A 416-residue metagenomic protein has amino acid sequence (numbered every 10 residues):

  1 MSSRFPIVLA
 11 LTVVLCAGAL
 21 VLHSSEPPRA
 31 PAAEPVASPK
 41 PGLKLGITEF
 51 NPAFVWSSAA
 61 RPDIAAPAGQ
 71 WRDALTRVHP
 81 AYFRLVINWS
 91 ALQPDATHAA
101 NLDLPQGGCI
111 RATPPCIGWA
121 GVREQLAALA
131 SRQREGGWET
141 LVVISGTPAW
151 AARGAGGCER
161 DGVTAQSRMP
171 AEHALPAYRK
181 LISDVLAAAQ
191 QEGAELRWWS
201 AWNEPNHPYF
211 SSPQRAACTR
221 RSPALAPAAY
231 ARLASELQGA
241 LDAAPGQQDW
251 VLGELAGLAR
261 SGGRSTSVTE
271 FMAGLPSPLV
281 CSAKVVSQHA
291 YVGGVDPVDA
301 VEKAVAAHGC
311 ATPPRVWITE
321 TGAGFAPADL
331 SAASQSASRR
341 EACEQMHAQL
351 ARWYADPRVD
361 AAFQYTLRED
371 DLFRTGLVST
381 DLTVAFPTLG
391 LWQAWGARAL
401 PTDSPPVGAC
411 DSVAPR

Functional and structural regions predicted by a protein language model:
S3-H23: Secretory targeting and sorting signals
P31-N88: Boundary/entry segment of secreted carbohydrate-active catalytic domains
K44-E49, A81-A91, E139-I144, R197-A201 (+4 more regions): Structural recognition of the beta-strand scaffold that forms the well-ordered cores of secreted hydrolase catalytic
F50-P67, S90-P94, P115-V122, A149-A151 (+5 more regions): Acidic-and-aromatic substrate-binding clefts and catalytic sites of carbohydrate-active enzymes
S58-L75, Y178-A188, R264-S277, C343-R352: Short, acidic/polar
V78-R260: Substrate-binding cleft and catalytic face of glycoside hydrolase catalytic domains, especially the flexible beta-alpha
D103, F210, A216-S222, A328 (+2 more regions): Aromatic-rich peripheral "rim/lid" segments of glycoside hydrolase catalytic domains that contact and position glycan
L175-L186, L196-R197, A216-E341, R374-A385 (+1 more regions): Noncatalytic carbohydrate-binding groove/subsite architecture in carbohydrate-active enzymes
